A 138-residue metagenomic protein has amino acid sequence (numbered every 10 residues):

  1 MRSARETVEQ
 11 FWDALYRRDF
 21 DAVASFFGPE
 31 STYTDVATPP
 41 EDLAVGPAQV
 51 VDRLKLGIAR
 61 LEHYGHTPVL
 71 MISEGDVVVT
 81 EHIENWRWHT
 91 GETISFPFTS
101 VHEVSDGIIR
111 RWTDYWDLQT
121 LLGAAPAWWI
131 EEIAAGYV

Functional and structural regions predicted by a protein language model:
M1-P29, E131-V138: Short, low-complexity N-terminal intrinsically disordered segments enriched in polar/charged residues
R2, D21-D76: A solvent-exposed, acidic/Ser-Thr-rich amphipathic alpha-helical stretch
V8-F11, V23-A24, S31, G46 (+4 more regions): Hydrophobic pocket/interface hotspot
H66-I72, I83-N85, P97-H102: Hydrophobic/aromatic beta-strand elements that line small-molecule binding cavities or substrate pockets in beta-rich
H82-E84, D114-Y115: Short, well-ordered beta-to-alpha junction loops that form the rim of enzyme active sites and present histidine/acidic
W86-T93: Short, cysteine-centered beta-strand-loop-beta hairpins and adjacent loop/turn segments enriched in charged/polar
T93-L122: A contiguous, mid-protein "functional segment" used to position or interact with cofactors/ions or partner subunits
T113-V138: Low-complexity, intrinsically disordered terminal/linker segments enriched in charged and Gly/Pro repeats
